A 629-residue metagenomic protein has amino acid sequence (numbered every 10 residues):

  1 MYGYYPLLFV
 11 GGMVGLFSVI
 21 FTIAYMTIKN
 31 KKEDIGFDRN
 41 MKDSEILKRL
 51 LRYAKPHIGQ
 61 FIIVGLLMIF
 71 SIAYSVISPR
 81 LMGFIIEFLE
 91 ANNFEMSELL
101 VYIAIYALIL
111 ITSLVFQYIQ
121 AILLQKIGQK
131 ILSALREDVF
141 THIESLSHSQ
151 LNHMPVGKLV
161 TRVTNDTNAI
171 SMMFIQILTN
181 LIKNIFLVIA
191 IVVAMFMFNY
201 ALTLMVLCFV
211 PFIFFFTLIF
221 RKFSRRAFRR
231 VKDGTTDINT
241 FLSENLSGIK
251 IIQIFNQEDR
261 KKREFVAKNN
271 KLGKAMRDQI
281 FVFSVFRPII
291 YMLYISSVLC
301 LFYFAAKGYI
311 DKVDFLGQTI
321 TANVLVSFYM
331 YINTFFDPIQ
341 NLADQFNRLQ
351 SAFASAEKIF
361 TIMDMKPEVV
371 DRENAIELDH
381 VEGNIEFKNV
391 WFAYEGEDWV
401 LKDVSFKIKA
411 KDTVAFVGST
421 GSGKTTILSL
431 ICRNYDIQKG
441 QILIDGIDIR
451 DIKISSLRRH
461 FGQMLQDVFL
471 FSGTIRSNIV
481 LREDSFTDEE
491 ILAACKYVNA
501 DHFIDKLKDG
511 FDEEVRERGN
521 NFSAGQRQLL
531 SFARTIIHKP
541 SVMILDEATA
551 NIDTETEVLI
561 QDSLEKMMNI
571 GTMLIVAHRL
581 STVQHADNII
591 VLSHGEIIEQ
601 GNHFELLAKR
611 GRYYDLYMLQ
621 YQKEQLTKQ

Functional and structural regions predicted by a protein language model:
M1-F37, F61-F116, M197-A201, Y303 (+1 more regions): Transmembrane helix-loop-helix hairpins at lipid-water interfaces of multipass membrane proteins, especially the type-1
Y2-Y5, L66, Y74-S78, F84 (+7 more regions): Hydrophobic alpha-helical transmembrane segments of ABC transporter permease domains
Y25-D43, L66-L67, Y74-E87, I109-V156 (+13 more regions): Juxtamembrane helix-loop junctions of ABC transporter transmembrane domains
D43-P56, L159: A short amphipathic helical element positioned immediately N-terminal to and/or at the very start of a transmembrane
K55-G59, H148-S149, N165-F174, L178 (+6 more regions): An intracellular "coupling" helix at the cytosolic face of ABC transporter transmembrane type-1 domains
A91-V101, A194-P211, D278-E357, I362-M363: Helix-loop-helix
D364, D371-R372, L378-Q629: ABC-type nucleotide-binding domain
